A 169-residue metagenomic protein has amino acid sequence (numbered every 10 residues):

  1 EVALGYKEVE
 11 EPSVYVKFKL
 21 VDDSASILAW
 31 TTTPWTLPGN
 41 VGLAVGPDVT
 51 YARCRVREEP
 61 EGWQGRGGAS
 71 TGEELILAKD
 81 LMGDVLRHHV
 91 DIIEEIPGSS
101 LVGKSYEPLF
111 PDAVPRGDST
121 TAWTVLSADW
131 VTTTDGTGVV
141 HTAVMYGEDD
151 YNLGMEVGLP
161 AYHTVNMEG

Functional and structural regions predicted by a protein language model:
E1-M167: NTP-handling and nucleic-acid-processing catalytic cores
